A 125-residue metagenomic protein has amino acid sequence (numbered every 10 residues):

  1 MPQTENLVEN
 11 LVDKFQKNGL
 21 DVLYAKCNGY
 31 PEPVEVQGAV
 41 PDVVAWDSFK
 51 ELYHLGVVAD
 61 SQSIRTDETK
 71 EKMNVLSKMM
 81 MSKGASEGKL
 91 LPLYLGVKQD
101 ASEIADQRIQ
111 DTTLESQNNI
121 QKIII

Functional and structural regions predicted by a protein language model:
M1-Q37: Acidic-basic catalytic patches of nuclease active cores, encompassing PD-(D/E)XK and other metal-cofactor nuclease
L20-D21, L91, N118-I120: A structural micro-motif
A25-N28, G96, I123-I125: Conserved beta-strand termini and adjacent loop/short-helix elements that scaffold enzyme active sites in alpha/beta
G38-P41, L91: Short, surface-exposed coil-to-beta transition loops
P41-L55: Active-site beta-strand-loop-beta-strand hairpin of nuclease catalytic cores that positions key catalytic residues
V43, L76, L95, I120-I123: Hydrophobic beta-strand residues in large extracellular and virion-surface proteins
E51-Y53, V58-E115: Catalytic cores of nucleic-acid endonucleases
T112-I125: Charged, structured surface patches that assemble and position nucleic-acid processing machinery
